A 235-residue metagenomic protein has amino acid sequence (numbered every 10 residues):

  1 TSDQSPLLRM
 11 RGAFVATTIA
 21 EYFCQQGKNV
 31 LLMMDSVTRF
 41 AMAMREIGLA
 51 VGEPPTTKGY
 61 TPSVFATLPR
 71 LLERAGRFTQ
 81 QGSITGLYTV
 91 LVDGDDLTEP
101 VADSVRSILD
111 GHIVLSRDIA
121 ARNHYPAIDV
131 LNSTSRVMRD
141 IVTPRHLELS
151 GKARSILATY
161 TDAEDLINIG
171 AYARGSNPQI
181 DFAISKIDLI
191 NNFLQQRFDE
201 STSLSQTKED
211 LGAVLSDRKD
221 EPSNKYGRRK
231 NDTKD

Functional and structural regions predicted by a protein language model:
T1-D235: P-loop NTPase catalytic core
